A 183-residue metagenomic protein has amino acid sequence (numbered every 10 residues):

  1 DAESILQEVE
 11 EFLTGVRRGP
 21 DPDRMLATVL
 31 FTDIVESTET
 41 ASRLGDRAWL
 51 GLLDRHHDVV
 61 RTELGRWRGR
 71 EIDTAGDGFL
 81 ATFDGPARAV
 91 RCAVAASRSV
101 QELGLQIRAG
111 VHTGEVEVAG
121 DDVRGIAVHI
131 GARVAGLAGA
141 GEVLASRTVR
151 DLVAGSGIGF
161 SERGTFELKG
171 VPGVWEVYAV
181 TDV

Functional and structural regions predicted by a protein language model:
D1, L44, A48, D122-V123: Short alpha-helix boundary/capping segments
D1-M25: Catalytic active-site module of serine/aspartate enzymes centered on a nucleophile-bearing elbow/loop
A2, L6, L53, H57 (+2 more regions): Amphipathic alpha-helical segments in well-structured domains
Q7, T38, D151: Alpha-helical elements of the RecA-like P-loop NTPase motor core of helicases
L13, R17, L64, R68 (+2 more regions): Secondary-structure transition/hinge residues
G19-C92, S99: Catalytic NTP-binding/metal-coordinating core of nucleotidyl cyclase/transferase enzymes
R61, L80-D182: Catalytic beta-strand-to-alpha-helix segment of the class III nucleotidyl cyclase homology domain
